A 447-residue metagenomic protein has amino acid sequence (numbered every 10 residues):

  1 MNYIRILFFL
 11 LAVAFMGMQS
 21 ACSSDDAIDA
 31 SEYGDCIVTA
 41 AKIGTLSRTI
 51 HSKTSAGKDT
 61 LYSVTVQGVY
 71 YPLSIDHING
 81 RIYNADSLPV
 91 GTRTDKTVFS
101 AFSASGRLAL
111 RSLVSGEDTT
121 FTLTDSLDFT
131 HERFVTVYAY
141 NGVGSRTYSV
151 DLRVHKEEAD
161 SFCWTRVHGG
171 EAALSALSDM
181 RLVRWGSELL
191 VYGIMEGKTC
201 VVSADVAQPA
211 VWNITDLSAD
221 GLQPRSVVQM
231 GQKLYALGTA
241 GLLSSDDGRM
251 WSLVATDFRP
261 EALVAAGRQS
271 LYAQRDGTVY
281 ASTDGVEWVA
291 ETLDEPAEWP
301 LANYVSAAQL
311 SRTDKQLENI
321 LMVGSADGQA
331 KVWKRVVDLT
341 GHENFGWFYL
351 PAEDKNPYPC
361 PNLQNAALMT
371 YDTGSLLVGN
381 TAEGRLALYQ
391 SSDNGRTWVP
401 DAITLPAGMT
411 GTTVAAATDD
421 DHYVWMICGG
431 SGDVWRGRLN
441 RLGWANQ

Functional and structural regions predicted by a protein language model:
G17-A21: C-terminal motif of bacterial Sec signal peptides marking the signal peptidase cleavage site
S23-M180: Predominantly extracytoplasmic/ectodomain segments of secreted and cell-surface proteins
D160-G170, A210-A219, S252-R259, V289-A297 (+3 more regions): Beta-propeller fold detector
R166-H168, R181-L217: Beta-propeller domains
A172-V183, L217-Q232, V254-S270, E295-Q316 (+2 more regions): Repeated scaffold domains used in trafficking and secretory/extracellular systems, primarily beta-propellers
G186-Y192, Q232-A236, R268-Y272, D314-M322 (+3 more regions): Entry beta-strands of beta-propeller and related beta-repeat scaffolds
V202-V206, S244-D246, S282, R335-G341 (+2 more regions): Conserved Ser/Thr-centered positions that define the repeating blades of beta-propeller domains
M409-Q447: Blade-level signature of beta-propeller repeat domains, shared across WD40, Kelch, NHL, RCC1 and BNR/Asp-box propellers
